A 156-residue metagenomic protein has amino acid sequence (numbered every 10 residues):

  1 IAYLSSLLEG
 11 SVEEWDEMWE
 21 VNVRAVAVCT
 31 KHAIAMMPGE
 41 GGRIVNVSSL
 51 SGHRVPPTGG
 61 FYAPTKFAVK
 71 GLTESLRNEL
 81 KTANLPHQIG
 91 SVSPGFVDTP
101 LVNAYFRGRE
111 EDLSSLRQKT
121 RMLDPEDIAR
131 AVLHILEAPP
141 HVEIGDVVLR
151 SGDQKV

Functional and structural regions predicted by a protein language model:
S6-L7, S11-D16: Substrate-binding pocket helix/loop in short-chain dehydrogenase/reductase
L8, R54-G60: Active-site loop immediately N-terminal to the catalytic Tyr-X3-Lys motif of short-chain dehydrogenase/reductase
T30, T65: Active-site helix of classical SDR
H32-G41: A short helix-coil junction within the Rossmann-fold of NAD(P)-dependent oxidoreductases
S49: Residue(s) in the substrate-gating loop at a strand-loop-helix junction that position the organic substrate next
R54, S75-H87: Active-site-adjacent segment of SDR/Rossmann-fold oxidoreductases
H87, S91-V92, E111-V156: C-terminal helical subdomain
